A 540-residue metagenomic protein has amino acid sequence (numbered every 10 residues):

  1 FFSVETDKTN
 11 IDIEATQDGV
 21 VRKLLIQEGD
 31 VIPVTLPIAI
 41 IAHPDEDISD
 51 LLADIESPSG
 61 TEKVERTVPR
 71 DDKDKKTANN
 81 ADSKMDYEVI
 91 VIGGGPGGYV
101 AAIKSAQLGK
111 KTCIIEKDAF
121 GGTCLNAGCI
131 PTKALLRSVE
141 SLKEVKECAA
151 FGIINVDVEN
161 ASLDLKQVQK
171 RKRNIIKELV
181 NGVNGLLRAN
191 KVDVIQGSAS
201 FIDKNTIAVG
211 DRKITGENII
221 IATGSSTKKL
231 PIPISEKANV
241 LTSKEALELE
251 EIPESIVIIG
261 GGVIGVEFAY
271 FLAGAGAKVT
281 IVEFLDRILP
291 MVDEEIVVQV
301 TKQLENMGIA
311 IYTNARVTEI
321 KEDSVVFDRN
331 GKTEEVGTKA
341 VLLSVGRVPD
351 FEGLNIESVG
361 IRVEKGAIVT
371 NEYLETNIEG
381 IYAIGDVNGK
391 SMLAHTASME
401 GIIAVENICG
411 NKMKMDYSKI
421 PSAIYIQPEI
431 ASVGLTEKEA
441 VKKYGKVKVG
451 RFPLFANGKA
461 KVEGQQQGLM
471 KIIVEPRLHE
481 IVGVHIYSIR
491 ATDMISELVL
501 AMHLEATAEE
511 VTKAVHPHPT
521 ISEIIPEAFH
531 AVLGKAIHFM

Functional and structural regions predicted by a protein language model:
F1-E88, I92-G97, I103, C113 (+1 more regions): Mobile cofactor-carrier "swinging-arm" domains
M85-Y87, I103-K110, I115-I252, L285-L289 (+6 more regions): Glycine-rich flavin
I90-I92, A199, I214-G224, I258-I259 (+4 more regions): Short hydrophobic core segments
I92-G94, A106-D118, I130, A134-S141 (+3 more regions): Flexible, glycine-rich terminal cap/loop adjacent to redox cofactors in electron-transfer oxidoreductases
G93-P96, K117-D118, I259-G262, D386: Glycine-rich Rossmann-fold phosphate-binding loop(s) that bind the pyrophosphate of adenine dinucleotide cofactors
G98-Y99, G265-V266: N-terminal Rossmann-fold NAD(P) dinucleotide-binding loop
A102, A106, A269, A273-G274: Gly/Ala-rich phosphate-binding loop of Rossmann-like dinucleotide-binding domains, activating on the conserved
K237-P253, E335-I408: FAD-site-proximal beta/loop scaffold in flavoenzymes
